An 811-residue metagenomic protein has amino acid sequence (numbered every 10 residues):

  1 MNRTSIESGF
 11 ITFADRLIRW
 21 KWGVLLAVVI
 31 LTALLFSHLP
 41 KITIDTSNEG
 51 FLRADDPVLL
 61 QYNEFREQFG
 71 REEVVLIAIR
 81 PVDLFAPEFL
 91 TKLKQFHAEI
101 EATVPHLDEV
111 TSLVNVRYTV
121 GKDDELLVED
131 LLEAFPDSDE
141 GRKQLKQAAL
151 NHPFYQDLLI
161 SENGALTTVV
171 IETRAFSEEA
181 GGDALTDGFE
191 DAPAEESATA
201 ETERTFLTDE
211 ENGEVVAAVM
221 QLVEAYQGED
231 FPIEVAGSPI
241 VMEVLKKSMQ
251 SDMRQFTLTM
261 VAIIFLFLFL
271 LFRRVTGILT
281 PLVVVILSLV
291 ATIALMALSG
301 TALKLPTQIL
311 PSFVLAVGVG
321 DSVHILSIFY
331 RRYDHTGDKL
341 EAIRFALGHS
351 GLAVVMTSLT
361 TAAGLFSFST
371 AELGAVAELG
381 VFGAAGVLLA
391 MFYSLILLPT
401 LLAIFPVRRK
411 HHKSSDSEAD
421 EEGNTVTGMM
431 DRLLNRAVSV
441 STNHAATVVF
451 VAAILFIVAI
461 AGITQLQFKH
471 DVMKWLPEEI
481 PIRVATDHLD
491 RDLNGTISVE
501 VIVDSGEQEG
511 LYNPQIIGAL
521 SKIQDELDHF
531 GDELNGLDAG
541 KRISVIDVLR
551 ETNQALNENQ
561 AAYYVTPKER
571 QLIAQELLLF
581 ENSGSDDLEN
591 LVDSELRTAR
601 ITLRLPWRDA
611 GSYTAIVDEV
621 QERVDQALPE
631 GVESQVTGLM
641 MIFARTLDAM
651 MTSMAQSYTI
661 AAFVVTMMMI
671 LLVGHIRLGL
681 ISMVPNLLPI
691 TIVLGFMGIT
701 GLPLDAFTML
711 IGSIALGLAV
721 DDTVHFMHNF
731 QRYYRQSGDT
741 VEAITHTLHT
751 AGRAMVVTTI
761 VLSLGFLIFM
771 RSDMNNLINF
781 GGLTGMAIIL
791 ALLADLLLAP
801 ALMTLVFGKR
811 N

Functional and structural regions predicted by a protein language model:
M1-T259, L287-S299, L303, R436 (+2 more regions): Extracytoplasmic
D15-R19, S251, Q255, T276 (+7 more regions): Alpha-helical transmembrane segments of multi-pass membrane proteins
G23, A27, Q255, T259 (+20 more regions): Alpha-helical transmembrane segments of multi-pass inner-membrane proteins, especially transporters/permeases
V28-L35, M260-L268, V284, S288 (+12 more regions): Alpha-helical transmembrane segments of integral membrane proteins
M253, L282, D321, D334-A371 (+4 more regions): Pore- and gate-forming transmembrane helices of large, multi-pass membrane proteins
F267, V355-L398, L402-A403, T666-I670 (+3 more regions): Hydrophobic, glycine/alanine-rich multi-pass transmembrane helices and their short helix-loop junctions in large
G277-I325, L678-M727, L767, A794-L798 (+1 more regions): Hydrophobic transmembrane alpha-helices and their membrane-interface caps in long multi-pass transport proteins
M296-D416: Hydrophobic alpha-helical segments
